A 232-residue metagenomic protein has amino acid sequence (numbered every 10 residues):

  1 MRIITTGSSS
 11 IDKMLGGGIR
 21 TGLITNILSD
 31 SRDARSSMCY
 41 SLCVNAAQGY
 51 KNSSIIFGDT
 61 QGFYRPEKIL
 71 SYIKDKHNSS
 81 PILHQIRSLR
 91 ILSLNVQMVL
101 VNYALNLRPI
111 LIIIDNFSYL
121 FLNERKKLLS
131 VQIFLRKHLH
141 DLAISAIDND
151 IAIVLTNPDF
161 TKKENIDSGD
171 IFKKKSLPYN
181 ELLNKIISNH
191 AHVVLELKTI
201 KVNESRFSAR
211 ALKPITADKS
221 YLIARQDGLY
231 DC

Functional and structural regions predicted by a protein language model:
M1-H77: The Walker A/P-loop phosphate-binding site
G7, I11-L15, Q97-A104, L142: Generic hydrophobic alpha-helical segments
G17-R20, A46-Y50, S79-P81, A104-L107 (+2 more regions): Conserved catalytic network of the ASCE P-loop NTPase/AAA+ motor domain
T25-I27, I56-G58, R87-L89, V154 (+1 more regions): Hydrophobic/aromatic beta-strand patches that form the interior of the parallel beta-sheet core in alpha/beta enzyme
S41, L70-I73, K126-L129, S168-I171 (+1 more regions): Short, glycine/charged-enriched secondary-structure capping and boundary segments
N52-L129: Conserved inter-motif catalytic segment of the P-loop NTP-binding fold
I91, L100-I186: P-loop NTPase motor core
I147-C232: Phosphate-binding/switch region of NTP-binding enzymes
